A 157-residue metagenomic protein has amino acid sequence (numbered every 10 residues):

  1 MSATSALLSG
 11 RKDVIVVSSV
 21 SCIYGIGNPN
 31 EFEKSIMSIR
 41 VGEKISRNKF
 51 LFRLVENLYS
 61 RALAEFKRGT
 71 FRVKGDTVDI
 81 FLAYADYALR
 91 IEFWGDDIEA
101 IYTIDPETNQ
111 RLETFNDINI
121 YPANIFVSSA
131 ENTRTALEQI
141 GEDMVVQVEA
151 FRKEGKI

Functional and structural regions predicted by a protein language model:
M1-I157: ASCE RecA-like P-loop NTPase motor cores that couple ATP hydrolysis to mechanical translocation on nucleic acids
